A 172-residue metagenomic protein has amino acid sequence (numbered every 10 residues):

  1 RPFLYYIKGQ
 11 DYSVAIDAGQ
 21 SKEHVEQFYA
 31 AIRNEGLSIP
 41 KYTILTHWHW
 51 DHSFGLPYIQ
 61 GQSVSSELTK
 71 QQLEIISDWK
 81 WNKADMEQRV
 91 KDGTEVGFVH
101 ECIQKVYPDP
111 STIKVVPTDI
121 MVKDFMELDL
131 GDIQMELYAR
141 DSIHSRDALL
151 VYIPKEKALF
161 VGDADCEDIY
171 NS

Functional and structural regions predicted by a protein language model:
R1-A31, L149-D163: Conserved beta-strand hairpin/beta-sheet module of binuclear metal-dependent hydrolase folds, prominently
V14-A18, K41-I44, E136-L137: Short catalytic-loop micro-motif centered on adjacent basic/acidic residues
G19, D165-S172: Cap/insert and terminal regions of metallo-dependent hydrolase folds
E23-L68: Active-site metal-binding motif and surrounding structural segment of the metallo-beta-lactamase
E67-Q71, D165: Short, acidic/turn-prone active-site loops that include or flank metal/cofactor- and phosphate-binding residues
Q72-K80, I169-Y170: Short, charged, surface-exposed secondary-structure boundary motifs
I76-A139: Metallo-beta-lactamase
Y138-R146, S172: Active-site glycine- and acidic-residue-rich loops that bind and position anionic ligands or nucleotide-like cofactors
